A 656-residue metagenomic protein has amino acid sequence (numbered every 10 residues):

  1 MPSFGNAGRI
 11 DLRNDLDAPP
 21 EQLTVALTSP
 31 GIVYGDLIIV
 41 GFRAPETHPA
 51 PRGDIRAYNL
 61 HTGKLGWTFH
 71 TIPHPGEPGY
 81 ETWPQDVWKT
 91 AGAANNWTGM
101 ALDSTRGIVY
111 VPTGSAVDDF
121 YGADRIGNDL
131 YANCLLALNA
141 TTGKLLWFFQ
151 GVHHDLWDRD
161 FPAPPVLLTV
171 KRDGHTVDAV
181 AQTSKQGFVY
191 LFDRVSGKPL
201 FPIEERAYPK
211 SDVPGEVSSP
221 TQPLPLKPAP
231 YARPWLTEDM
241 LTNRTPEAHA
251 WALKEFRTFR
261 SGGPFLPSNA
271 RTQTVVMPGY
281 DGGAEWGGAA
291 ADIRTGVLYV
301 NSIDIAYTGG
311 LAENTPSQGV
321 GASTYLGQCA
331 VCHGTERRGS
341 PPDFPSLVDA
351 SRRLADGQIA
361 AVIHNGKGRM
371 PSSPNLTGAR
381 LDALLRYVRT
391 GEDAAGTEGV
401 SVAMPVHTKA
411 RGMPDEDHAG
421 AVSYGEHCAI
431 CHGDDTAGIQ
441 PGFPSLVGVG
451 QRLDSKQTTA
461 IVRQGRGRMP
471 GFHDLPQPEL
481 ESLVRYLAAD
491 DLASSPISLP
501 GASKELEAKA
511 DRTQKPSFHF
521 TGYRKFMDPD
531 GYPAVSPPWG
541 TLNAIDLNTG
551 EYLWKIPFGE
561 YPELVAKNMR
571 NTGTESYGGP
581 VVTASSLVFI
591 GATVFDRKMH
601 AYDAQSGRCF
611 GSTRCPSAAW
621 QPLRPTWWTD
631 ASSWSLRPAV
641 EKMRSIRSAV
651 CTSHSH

Functional and structural regions predicted by a protein language model:
M1-G319, Q328, V400-P405, A410 (+1 more regions): A fold-level detector for beta-propeller and closely related beta-sheet-rich head/sensor domains
A18, A26, I108, P316 (+6 more regions): Extracytoplasmic electron-transfer domains, predominantly the class I c-type cytochrome c fold
Q22, P49, A91, D129 (+7 more regions): Soluble non-cytosolic domains of exported or imported proteins
D124, T274, L347-V348, E416 (+1 more regions): A generic structural signal for short
A306-T324, S340, E392-S423, I439: Electrostatic cytochrome c docking/interface patches
